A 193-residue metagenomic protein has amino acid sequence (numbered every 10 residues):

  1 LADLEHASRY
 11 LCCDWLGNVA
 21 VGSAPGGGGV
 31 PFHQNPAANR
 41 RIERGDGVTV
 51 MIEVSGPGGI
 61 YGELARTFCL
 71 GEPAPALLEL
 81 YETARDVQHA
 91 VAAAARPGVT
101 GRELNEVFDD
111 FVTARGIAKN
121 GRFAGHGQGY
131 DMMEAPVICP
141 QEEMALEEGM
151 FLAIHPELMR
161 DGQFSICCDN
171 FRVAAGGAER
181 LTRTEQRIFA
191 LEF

Functional and structural regions predicted by a protein language model:
L1-F193: Active-site neighborhoods and metal-handling regions in enzymes and metal-associated proteins
